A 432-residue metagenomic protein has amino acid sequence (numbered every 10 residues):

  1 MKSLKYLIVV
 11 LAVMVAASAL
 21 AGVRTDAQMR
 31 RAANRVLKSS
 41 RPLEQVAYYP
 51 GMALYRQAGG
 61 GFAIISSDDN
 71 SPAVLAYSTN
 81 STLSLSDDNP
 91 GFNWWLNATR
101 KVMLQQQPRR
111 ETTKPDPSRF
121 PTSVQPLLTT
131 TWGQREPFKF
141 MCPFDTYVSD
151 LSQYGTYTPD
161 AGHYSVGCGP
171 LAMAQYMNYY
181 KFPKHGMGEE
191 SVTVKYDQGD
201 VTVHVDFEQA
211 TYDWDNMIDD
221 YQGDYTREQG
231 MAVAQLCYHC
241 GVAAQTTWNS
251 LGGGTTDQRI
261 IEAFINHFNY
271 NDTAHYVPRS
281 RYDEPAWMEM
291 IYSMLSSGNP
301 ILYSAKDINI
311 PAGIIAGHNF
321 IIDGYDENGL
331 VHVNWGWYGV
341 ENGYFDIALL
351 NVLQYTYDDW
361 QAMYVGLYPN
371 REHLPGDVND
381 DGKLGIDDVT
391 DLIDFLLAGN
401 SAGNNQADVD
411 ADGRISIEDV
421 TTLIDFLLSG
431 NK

Functional and structural regions predicted by a protein language model:
M1-I8: Bacterial N-terminal signal peptides that target proteins for export
V9, A19-L20: Cleavable N-terminal signal peptides
G22-Y48, A63, N70-E136, C142-P143 (+2 more regions): Cys-His-centered catalytic/binding microenvironment captured across papain-like cysteine peptidases and homologous
R35-S39, D68, L171-P183, N266-H267 (+3 more regions): Structured segments of extracytoplasmic/periplasmic soluble domains in secreted or envelope-associated proteins
L43-G61, E262, N266-N334: Active-site-adjacent substructure of cysteine-protease-like catalytic cores
V74-G253: Active-site-adjacent structural segments surrounding the nucleophilic cysteine of cysteine proteases and isopeptidases
N370-K432: Cellulosome-associated attachment modules in secreted, modular CAZymes
